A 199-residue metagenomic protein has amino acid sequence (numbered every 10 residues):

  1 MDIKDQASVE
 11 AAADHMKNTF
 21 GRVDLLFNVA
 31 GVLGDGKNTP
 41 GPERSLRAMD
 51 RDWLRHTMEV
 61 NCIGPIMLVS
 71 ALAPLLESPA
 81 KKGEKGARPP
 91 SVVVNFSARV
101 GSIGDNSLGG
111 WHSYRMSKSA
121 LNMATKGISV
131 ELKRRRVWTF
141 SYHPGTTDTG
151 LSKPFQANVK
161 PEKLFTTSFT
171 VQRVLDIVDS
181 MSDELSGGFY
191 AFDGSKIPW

Functional and structural regions predicted by a protein language model:
M1-A7: Rossmann-fold cofactor-recognition segment
S8, G64-A71: Conserved mid-core alpha-helix of short-chain dehydrogenase/reductase
V9-M16, S152: A conserved hydrophobic alpha-helix of the Rossmann-fold in NAD(P)-dependent oxidoreductases
D14-A30, G34-K37, D50, D183: A glycine-rich helix->loop->beta "capping" turn within Rossmann-like NAD(P)(H)-dependent oxidoreductase domains
F27, V94, T139-Y142, S152: Hydrophobic structural elements of the Rossmann-like NAD(P)H-binding subdomain that define the short-chain
V32-M58, I63, A73-R134: Catalytic loop of short-chain dehydrogenase/reductase
G36, S102-D105, H143-Q156: Short beta-loop-alpha junction of Rossmann-like oxidoreductase domains
S141, T149, K153, A157-W199: C-terminal helical subdomain
